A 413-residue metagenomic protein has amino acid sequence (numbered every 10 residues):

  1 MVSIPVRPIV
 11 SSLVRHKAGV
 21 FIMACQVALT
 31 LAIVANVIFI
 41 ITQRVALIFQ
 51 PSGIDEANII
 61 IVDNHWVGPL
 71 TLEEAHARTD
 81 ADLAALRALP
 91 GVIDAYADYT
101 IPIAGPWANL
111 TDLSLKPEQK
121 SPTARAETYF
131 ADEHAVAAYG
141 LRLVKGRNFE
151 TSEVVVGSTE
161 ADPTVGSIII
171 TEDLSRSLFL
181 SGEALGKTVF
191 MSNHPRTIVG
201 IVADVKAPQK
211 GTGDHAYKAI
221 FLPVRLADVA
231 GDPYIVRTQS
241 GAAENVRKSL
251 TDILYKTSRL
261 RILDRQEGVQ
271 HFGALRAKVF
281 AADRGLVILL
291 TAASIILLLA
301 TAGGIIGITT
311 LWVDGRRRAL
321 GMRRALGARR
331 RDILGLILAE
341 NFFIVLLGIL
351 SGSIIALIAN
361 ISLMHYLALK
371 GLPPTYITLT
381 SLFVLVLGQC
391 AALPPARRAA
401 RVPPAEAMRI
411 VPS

Functional and structural regions predicted by a protein language model:
I4-V14, A18, G303-I344, V402 (+1 more regions): Intracellular coupling helices
L29-N58: Alpha-helical transmembrane segments
L47-H76, I101: Membrane-interface junction motifs in transport/secretion proteins
D80-V154, Q266-V269: Short amphipathic beta-strand/extended segments in non-transmembrane regions
L83-A84, A88-L89, V165-G166, E172 (+1 more regions): "Rare, low-scoring activations can occur in soluble or secreted enzymes where short amphipathic helices or signal
P122-K218: Hydrophobic secondary-structure segments that place a key small or acidic residue at a functional site
F130, H365-R397, R409, S413: Conserved transmembrane alpha-helices of multi-pass membrane proteins, especially helix-helix packing segments enriched
L297, T310, R318-M364, T375-L379 (+2 more regions): Transmembrane alpha-helical interface segments in multi-pass membrane proteins
